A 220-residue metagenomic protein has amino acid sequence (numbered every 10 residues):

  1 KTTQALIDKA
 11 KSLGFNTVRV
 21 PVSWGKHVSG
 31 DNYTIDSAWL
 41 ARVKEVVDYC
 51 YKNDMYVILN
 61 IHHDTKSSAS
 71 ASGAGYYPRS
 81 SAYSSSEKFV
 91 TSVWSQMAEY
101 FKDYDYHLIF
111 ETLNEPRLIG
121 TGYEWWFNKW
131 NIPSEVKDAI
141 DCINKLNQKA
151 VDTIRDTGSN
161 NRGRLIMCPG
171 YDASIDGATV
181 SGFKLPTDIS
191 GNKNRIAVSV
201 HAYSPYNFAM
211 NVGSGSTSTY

Functional and structural regions predicted by a protein language model:
T2-V18, V22, V28, N32-T112 (+1 more regions): An active-site-proximal structural segment forming one wall of the substrate-binding cleft that immediately precedes
S84-Y220: Active-site region of glycoside hydrolase catalytic domains
